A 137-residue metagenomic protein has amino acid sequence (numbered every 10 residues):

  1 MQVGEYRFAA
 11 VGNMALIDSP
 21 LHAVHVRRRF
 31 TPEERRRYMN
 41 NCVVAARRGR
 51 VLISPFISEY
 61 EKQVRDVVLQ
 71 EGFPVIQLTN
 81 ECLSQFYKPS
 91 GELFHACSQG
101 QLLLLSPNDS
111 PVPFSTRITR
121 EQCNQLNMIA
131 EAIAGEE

Functional and structural regions predicted by a protein language model:
M1-E137: Glycine-biased, small-residue-rich flexible motifs in mid-sequence functional cores and linkers
